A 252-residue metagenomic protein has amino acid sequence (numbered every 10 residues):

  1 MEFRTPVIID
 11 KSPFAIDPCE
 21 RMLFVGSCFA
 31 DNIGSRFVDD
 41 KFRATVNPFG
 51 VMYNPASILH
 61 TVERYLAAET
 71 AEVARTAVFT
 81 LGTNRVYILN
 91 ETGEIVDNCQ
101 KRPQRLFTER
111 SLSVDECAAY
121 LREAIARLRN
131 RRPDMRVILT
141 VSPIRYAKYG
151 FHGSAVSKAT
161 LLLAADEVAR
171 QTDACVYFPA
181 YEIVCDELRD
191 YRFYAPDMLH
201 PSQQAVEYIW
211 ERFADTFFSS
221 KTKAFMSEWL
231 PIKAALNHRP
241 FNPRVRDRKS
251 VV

Functional and structural regions predicted by a protein language model:
M1-S57, A164-E167: Serine-esterase "nucleophile elbow" of acetyl-processing enzymes
A30-I95, L106-S113: Conserved SGNH/GDSL esterase-like catalytic core that processes O-acyl groups on lipids and polysaccharides
Q100-A124, R145-G153: Surface-exposed cleft-lining segments at the edges of enzyme active sites
K101-L106, A155-Q171, H200-Q203: Acidic, His- and aromatic-enriched active-site or binding-groove loops in soluble protein domains that engage sugars
A126-A155, P179-I183, E187, W229-R239: Active-site segments of SGNH/GDSL-like serine hydrolases that catalyze O-acetyl group transfer/hydrolysis on lipids
R136, A159-D190, R212, T216 (+1 more regions): Extracellular serine-dependent O-acyl
A195-F225: Histidine-centered active-site loop/cap adjacent to the catalytic His in serine esterases/O-acetyl transfer systems
V251-V252: Conserved small/polar residues in nucleotide/adenosyl-binding loops
